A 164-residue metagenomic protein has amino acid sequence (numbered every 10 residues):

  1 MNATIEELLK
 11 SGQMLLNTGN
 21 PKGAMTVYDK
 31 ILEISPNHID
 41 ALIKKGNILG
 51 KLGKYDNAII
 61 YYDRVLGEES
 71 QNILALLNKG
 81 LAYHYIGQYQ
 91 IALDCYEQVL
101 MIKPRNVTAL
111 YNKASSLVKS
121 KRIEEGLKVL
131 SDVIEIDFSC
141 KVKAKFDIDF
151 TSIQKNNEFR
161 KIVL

Functional and structural regions predicted by a protein language model:
M1-I5, S11, E135-L164: Terminal, low-structured helical/coil segments at or just beyond the last alpha-helical repeat
A3-D40, K44-N57: Alpha-helical segment of the N-proximal tetratricopeptide repeat
I5-E6, I39-D40, I73-L74, V107-T108 (+1 more regions): Helix-start (N-cap) detector for alpha-helical repeat units in TPR-like alpha-solenoids, especially tetratricopeptide
K10, K44, N78, Y85 (+2 more regions): Canonical tetratricopeptide repeat
L16, I43, G50, G67 (+3 more regions): Position-specific recognition of the canonical hydrophobic site in helix A of tetratricopeptide repeat
